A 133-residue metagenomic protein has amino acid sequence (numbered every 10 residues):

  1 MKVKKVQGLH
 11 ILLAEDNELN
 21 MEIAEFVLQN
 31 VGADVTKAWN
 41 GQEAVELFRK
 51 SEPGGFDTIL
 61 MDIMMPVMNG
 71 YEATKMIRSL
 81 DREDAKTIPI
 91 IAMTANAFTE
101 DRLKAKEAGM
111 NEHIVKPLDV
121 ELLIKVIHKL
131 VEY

Functional and structural regions predicted by a protein language model:
M1-Y133: C-terminal compact regulatory domains
